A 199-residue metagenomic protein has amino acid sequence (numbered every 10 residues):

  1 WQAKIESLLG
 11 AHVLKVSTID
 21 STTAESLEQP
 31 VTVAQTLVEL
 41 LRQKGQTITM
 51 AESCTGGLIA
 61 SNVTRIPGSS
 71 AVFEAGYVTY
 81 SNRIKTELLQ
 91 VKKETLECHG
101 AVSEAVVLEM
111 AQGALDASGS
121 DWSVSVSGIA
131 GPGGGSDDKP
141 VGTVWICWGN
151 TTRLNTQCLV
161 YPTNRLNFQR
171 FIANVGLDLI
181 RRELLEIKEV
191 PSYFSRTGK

Functional and structural regions predicted by a protein language model:
W1-K199: Short alpha-helical segments enriched in small residues
